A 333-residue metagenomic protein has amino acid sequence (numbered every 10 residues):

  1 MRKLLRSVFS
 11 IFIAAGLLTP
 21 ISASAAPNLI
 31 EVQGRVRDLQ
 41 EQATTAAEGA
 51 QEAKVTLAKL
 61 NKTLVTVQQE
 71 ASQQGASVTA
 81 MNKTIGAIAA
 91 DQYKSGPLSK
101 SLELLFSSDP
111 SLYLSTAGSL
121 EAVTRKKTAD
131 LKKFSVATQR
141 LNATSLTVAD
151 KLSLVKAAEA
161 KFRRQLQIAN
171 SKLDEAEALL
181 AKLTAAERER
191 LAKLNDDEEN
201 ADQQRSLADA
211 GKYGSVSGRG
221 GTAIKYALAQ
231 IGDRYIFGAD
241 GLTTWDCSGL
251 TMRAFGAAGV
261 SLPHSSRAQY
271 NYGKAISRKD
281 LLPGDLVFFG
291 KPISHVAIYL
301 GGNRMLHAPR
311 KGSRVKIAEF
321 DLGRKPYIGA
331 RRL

Functional and structural regions predicted by a protein language model:
M1-E31, L154-A229: Hydrophobic packing segments in regular secondary structure
M1-Q69: N-terminal or membrane-proximal amphipathic helix/coiled-coil initiation segments that transition from
R37-Q40, Q51-A160: Amphipathic alpha-helical segments with strong coiled-coil propensity and their capping/boundary positions
K100-E103, A176-Q204, P283-F289, A308-L322: Short secondary-structure transition/capping segments
V136-R140, L152-V155, L166, A186-E187 (+4 more regions): Short, intrinsically disordered/low-complexity patches at protein termini and at juxtamembrane boundaries
L207-L333: Peptidoglycan cell-wall recognition and remodeling modules
